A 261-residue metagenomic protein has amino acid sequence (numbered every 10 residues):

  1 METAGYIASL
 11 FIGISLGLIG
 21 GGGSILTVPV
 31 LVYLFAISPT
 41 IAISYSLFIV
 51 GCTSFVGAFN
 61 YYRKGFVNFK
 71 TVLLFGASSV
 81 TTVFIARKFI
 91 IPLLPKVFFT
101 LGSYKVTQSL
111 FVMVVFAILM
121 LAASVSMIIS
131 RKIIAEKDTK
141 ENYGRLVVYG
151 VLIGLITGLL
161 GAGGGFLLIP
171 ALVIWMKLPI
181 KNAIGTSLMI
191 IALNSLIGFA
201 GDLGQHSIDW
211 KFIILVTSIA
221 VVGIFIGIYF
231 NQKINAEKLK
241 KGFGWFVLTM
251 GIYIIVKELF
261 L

Functional and structural regions predicted by a protein language model:
M1-A8, I12, Y33, V56-I153 (+1 more regions): Juxtamembrane transmembrane-helix boundary motif
L10-G20, V151-L160: Transmembrane alpha-helix interface/packing and boundary motifs in multi-pass membrane proteins, characterized by
S15, I19-V72: Juxtamembrane transmembrane-helix termini in multi-pass membrane transport proteins
G20, S24, S38, N68 (+3 more regions): A helix-boundary/kink motif common to multi-pass secondary transporters, especially Major Facilitator Superfamily
T27-I41, L167-N182: Interfacial segments of multi-pass membrane proteins
I43-G51, G76, V80, S187-A192 (+1 more regions): Transmembrane helix-bundle signature of multi-pass membrane transporters/permeases
G57-R63, I156-G158, L167-V173, N194-I208: Generic transmembrane alpha-helix signature in multi-pass membrane proteins, especially transporters/channels
K137, E141-R145, F166, V173-L188: Functional transmembrane core segments of multi-pass inner-membrane proteins
